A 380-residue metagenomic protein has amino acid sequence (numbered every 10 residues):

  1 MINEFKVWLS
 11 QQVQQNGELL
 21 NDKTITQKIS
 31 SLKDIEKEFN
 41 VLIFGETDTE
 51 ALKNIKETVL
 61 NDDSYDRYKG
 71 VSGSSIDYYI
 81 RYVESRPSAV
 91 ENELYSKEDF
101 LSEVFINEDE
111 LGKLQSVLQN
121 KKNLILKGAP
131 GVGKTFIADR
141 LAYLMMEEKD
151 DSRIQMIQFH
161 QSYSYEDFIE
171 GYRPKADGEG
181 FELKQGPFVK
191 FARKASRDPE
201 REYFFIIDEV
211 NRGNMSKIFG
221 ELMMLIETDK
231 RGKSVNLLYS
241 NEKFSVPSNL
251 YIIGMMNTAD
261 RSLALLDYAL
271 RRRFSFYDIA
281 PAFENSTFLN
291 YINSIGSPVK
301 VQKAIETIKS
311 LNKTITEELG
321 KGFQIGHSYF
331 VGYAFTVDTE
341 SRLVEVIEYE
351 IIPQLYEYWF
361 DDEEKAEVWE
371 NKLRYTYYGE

Functional and structural regions predicted by a protein language model:
M1-N21: Short terminal alpha-helical segments
I2-F5, I25, E93, K97: Short amphipathic alpha-helical segments that mediate assembly, nucleic-acid/protein binding, or membrane association
E4, K23-S30, T47-E50, D63 (+8 more regions): Alpha-helix boundary/N-cap detector
Q12, L32, F39, Y79-V83 (+4 more regions): Generic structural signal for hydrophobic core residues of well-folded globular domains
Q12-N16, D62, I125, K175 (+1 more regions): Alpha-helix C-capping/helix-to-loop hinge sites
G17-R86: Non-catalytic DNA-binding core/recognition domains of DNA-processing enzymes
P87-G320, F335-Y349, P353, F360-E380: AAA+ P-loop NTPase catalytic core and its hallmark functional loops
K321-S328: The conserved phosphate-sensing helix
